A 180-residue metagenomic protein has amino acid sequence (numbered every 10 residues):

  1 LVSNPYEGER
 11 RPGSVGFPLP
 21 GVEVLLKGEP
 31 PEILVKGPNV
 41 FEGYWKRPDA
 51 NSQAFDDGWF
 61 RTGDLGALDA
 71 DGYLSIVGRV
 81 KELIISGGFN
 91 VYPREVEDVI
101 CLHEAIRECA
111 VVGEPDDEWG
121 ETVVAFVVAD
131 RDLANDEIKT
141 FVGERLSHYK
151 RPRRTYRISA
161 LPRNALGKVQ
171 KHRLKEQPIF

Functional and structural regions predicted by a protein language model:
L1-Y73, V80-L83, V96-E97: Conserved AMP-binding/adenylate-forming
N4-P5, A160-R163: Active-site donor-binding loop signature of nucleotide-sugar glycosyltransferases
L26-K27, G37, E42-G43, L65-K150 (+3 more regions): AMP-binding/adenylate-forming catalytic core of the ANL superfamily
P178-F180: A short, polar/charged loop-to-alpha-helix boundary motif
